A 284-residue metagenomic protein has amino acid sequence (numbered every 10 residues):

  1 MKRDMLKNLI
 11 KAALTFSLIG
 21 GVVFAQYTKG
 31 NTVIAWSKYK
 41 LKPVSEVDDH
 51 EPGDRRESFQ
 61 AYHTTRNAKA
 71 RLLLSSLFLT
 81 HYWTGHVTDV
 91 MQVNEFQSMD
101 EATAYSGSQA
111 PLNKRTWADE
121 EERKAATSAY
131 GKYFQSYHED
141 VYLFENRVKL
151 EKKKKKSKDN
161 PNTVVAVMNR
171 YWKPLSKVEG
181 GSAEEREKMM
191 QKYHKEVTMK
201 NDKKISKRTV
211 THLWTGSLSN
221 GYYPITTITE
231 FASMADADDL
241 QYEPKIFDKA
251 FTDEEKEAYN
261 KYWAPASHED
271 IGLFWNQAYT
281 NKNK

Functional and structural regions predicted by a protein language model:
K2-A13: Bacterial N-terminal signal peptides that target proteins for export
K2-R3, I19, N31: Intrinsically disordered, low-complexity regions
K11-G21: Bacterial N-terminal signal peptides
A25-R115, K124-D253, N260-K284: Short S/T/G/P-rich N-terminal loop/turn motif that feeds into the first structured element of a domain
A118: Acidic, polar ligand-binding/catalytic clefts
